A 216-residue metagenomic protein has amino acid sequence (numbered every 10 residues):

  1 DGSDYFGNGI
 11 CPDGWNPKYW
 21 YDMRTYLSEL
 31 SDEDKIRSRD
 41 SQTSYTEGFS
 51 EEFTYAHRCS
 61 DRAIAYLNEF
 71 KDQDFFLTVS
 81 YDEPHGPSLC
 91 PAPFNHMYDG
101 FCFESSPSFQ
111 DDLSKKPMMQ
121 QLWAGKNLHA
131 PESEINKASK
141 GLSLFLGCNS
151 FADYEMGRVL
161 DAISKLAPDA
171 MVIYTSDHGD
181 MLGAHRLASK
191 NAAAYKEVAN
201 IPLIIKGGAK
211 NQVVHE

Functional and structural regions predicted by a protein language model:
D1-F49, N191: Catalytic-site neighborhoods of secreted/periplasmic enzymes that process anionic sulfate/phosphate groups
Y5-G7, C11-D22, F53-D112, L166-M171: Active-site regions of oxyanion-processing enzymes, predominantly non-cytosolic
R37-G48, W123-L144, K206-K210: Short glycine/proline-rich turn/loop motifs
E52, L142-S150, A193-A199, K210-E216: A short beta-strand-to-alpha-helix junction
T54-N68, S105, A130-A170: A long, amphipathic alpha-helix that forms part of the scaffold/cap immediately adjacent to metal-dependent active
D72-Y81, E104-K140, N149: Anion-binding catalytic surfaces of enzymes that hydrolyze or transfer phosphate/sulfate esters
F75-S80, F145, N149-A152, M156 (+3 more regions): Beta-strand elements within well-structured catalytic alpha/beta cores of enzymes that handle phosphate/sulfate esters
P87-P93, D161-K210: Histidine-centered active-site microenvironments of extracellular/periplasmic hydrolases and transferases
